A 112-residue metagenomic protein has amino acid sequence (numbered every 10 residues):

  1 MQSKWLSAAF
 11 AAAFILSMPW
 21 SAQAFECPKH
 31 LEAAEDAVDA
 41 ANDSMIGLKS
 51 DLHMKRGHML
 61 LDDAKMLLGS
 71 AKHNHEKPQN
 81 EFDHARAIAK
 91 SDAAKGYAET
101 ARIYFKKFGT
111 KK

Functional and structural regions predicted by a protein language model:
M1-A9: Bacterial N-terminal signal peptides that target proteins for export
Q2, W20-K112: Long, charged/polar, soluble alpha-helical segments
A9-S17: Bacterial N-terminal signal peptides
